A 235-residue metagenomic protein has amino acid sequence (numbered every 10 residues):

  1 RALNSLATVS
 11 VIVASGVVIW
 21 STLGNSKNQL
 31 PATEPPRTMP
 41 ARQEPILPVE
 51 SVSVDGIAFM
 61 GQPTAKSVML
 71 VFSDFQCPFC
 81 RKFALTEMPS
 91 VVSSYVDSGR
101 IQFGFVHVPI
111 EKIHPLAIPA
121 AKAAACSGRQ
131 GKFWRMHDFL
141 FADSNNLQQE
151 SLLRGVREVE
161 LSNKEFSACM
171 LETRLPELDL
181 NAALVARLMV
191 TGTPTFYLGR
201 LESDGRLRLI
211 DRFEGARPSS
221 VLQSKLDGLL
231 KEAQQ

Functional and structural regions predicted by a protein language model:
R1-S26, L30, R154-Q235: C-terminal cap of thioredoxin/glutaredoxin-like
G24-Q43: Ser/Thr/Pro/Gly-rich low-complexity linker/stalk segments immediately outside membranes or between
T33-M39, I118, C126, A168-L171: Functionally engaged cysteine thiol sites
E50-S67, Y95: A short beta-strand-turn-helix
D55, E87-S90, A183: Alpha-helical scaffolding within the catalytic cores of extracellular/periplasmic polymer-degrading hydrolases
F59-M60, L147, F213: Short clusters of hydrophobic/aromatic residues that line enzyme substrate/ligand-binding pockets
A65-R157, S162, S167, G228-A233: Structural alpha/beta surface segment adjacent to cysteine/selenocysteine redox centers across thiol/disulfide enzymes
